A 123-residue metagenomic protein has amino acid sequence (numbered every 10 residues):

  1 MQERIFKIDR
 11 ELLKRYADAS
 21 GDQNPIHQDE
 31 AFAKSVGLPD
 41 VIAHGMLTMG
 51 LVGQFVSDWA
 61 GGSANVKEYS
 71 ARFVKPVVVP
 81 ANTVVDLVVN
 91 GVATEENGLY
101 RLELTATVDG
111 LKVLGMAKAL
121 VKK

Functional and structural regions predicted by a protein language model:
M1, V79-K123: HotDog/MaoC-like acyl-thioester-processing domains
M1-A43: Catalytic strand-loop segment that frames the active site of acyl-thioester-processing enzymes
I8, F73, V121-K123: Hydrophobic residues in beta-strands and at strand termini
L12, A19-S20, S63-A64, G91-A93: Intrinsically disordered, low-complexity segments enriched in polar/charged residues with Gly/Pro, especially when
H27-A33, V66-E68, E95-G98, V113-G115: Glycine-rich loops and low-complexity Gly/Arg-rich segments that provide flexible linkers or classic glycine-based
V36-P39, M49-D86, M116: Hydrophobic beta-strand-centered segment that forms part of the acyl-chain substrate-binding groove
H44-T48: Catalytic-loop motifs flanking and including active-site residues across diverse enzymes
